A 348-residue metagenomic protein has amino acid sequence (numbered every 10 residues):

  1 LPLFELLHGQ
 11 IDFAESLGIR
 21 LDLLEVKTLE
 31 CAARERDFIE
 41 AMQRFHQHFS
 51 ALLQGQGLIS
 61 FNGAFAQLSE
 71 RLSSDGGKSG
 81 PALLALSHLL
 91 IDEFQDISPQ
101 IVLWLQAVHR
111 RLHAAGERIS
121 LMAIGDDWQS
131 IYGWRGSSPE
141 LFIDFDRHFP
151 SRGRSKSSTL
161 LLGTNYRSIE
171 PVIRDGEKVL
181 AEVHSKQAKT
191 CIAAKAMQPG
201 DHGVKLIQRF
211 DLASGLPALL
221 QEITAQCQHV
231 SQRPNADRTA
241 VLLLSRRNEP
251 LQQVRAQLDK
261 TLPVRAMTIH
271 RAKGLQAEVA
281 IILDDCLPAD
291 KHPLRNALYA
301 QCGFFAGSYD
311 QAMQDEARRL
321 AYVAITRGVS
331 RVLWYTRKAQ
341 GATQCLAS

Functional and structural regions predicted by a protein language model:
L1-L52: Coupling/switch/interface segments within P-loop NTPase motor domains and analogous charged loops in nucleic-acid
C31-D144, T164, G274: Conserved helicase NTPase motor core
P99-H202, I325, L333: Conserved RecA-like helicase ATPase core segment that couples NTP binding/hydrolysis to strand translocation
D127-I131, G136-P139, N165-I169, N248-P250 (+3 more regions): Conserved nucleotide-binding/hydrolysis micro-motifs of P-loop NTPases
D144-D146, Q253-T261, A342-S348: Short, aromatic/basic amphipathic alpha-helical patches
G153-S157, G163-V264, M313-D315: Helicase P-loop NTPase motor core
M267-A300: A short beta-strand element within the Helicase C-terminal
D290-S348: C-terminal accessory regions
